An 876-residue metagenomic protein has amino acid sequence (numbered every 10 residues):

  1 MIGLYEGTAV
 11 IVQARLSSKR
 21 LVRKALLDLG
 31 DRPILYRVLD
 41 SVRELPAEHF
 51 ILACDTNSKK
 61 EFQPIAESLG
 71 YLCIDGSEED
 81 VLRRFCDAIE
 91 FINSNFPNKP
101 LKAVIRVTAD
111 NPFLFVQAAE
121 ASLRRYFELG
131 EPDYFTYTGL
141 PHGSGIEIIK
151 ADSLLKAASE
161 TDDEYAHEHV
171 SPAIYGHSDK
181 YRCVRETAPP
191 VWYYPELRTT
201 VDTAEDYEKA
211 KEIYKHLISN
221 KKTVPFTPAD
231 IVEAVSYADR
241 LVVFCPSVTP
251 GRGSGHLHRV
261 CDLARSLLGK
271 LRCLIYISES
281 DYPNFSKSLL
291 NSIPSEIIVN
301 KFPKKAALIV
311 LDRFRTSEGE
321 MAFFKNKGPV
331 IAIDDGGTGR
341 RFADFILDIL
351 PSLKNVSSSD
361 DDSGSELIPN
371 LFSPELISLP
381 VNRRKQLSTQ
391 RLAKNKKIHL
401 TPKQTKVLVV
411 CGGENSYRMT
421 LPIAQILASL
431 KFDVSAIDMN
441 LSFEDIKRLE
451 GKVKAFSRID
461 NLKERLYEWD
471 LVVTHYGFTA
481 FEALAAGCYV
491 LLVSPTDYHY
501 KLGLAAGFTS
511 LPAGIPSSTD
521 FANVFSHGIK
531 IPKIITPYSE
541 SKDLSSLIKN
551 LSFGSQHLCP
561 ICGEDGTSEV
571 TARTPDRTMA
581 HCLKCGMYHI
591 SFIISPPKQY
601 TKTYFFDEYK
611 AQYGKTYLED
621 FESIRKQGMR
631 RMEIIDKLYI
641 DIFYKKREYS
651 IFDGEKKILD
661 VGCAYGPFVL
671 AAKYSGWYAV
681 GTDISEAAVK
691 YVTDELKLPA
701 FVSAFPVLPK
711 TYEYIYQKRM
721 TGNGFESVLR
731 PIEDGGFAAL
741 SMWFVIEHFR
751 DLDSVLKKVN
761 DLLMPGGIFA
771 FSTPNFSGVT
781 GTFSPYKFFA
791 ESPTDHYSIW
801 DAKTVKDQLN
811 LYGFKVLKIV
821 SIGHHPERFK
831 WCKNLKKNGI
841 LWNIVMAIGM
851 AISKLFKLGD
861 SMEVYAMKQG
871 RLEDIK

Functional and structural regions predicted by a protein language model:
I2-L21, D239-P246: N-terminal nucleotide-binding beta1-loop-alpha1 segment
T56-R125, I297-F302, R315-T316, R458-I459: Short phosphate-binding loop-to-helix
F113-T200, E205-K221, V232: Conserved core of the sugar-phosphate nucleotidyltransferase
T227, A343-Y417: A nucleotide-sugar donor-handling region in carbohydrate enzymes
T249-G253, R259-S266, S278-L371: Active-site and donor-binding regions of nucleotide-sugar-utilizing enzymes
A480-D520: Catalytic binding pocket for nucleotide-activated donors in carbohydrate/polymer assembly enzymes
S552-W743, D753-L756, S821, N834 (+2 more regions): Conserved N-terminal segment of class I S-adenosyl-L-methionine
R750-K758, M764, I768-L872: S-adenosyl-L-methionine-dependent methyltransferase catalytic module, highlighting the catalytic core
